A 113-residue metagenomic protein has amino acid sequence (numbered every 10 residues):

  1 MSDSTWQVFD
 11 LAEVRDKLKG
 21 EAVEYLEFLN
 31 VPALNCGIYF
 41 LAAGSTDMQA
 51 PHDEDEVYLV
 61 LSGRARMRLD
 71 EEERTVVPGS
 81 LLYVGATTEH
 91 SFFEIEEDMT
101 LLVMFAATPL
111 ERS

Functional and structural regions predicted by a protein language model:
M1-I38, M48, S113: A short, N-terminal "cap"/entry segment at the start of jelly-roll beta-barrel domains of the cupin/DSBH fold
L26-F28, Q49, E73-R74, F93: Short secondary-structure boundary/capping segments
G37, V60-L61, R68, F93 (+1 more regions): Beta-strand residues in well-ordered beta-sheet regions across diverse protein folds
F40-L41, H52-M67: Short, conserved beta-strand element in jelly-roll/cupin
G44, D53-E54, E72, T88-E89 (+1 more regions): A generic "binding-loop/recognition-motif" signal
E72-A86: Short acidic-glycine-tyrosine-enriched beta hairpin
A86-E111: Ligand-binding loop in jelly-roll beta-barrel domains
